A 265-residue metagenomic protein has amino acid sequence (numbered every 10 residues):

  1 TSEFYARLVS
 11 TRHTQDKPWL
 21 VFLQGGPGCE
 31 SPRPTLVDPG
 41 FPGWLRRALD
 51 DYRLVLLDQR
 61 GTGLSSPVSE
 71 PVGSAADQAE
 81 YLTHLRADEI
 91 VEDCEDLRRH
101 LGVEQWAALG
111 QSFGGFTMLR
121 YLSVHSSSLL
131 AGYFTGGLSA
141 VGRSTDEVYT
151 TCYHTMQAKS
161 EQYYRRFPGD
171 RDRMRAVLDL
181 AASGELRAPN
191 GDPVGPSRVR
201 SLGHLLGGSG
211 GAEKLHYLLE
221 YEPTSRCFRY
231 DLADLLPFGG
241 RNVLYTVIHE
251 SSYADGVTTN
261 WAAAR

Functional and structural regions predicted by a protein language model:
T1-E3, L8-N190: Gly/Pro-rich cap/lid or specificity-loop segments adjacent to the active site
G184-R265: Alpha/beta-hydrolase fold active-site neighborhood
